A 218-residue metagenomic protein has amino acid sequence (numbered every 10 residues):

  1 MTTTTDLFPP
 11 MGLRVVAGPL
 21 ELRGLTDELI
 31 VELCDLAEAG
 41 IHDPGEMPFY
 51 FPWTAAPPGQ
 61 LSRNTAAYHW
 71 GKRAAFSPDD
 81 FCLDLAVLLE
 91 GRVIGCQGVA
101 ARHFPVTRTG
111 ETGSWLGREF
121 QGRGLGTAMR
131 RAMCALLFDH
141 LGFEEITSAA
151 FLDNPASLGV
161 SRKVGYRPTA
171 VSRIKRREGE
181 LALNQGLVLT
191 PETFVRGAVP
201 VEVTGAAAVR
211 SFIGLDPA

Functional and structural regions predicted by a protein language model:
M1-E119, L136, I174-A218: GNAT-family acyltransferases
V106, R123, P155: Loop/helix-junction capping segments adjacent to catalytic residues or to phosphate/diphosphate-binding pockets
S114-L116, G122-L137, G159, K163: Conserved acetyl-CoA-binding loop-helix of GNAT-fold acetyltransferases
D139-A149: Conserved GNAT acetyl-CoA-binding A-motif
S148-L158: Conserved beta-strand-loop-alpha-helix junction that forms the acyl-donor binding cleft
A149, S172-K175: Short, Lys/Arg-rich nucleic-acid/phosphate-binding segment
R162-S172: Conserved acetyl-CoA-binding loop of GNAT-fold acetyltransferases
